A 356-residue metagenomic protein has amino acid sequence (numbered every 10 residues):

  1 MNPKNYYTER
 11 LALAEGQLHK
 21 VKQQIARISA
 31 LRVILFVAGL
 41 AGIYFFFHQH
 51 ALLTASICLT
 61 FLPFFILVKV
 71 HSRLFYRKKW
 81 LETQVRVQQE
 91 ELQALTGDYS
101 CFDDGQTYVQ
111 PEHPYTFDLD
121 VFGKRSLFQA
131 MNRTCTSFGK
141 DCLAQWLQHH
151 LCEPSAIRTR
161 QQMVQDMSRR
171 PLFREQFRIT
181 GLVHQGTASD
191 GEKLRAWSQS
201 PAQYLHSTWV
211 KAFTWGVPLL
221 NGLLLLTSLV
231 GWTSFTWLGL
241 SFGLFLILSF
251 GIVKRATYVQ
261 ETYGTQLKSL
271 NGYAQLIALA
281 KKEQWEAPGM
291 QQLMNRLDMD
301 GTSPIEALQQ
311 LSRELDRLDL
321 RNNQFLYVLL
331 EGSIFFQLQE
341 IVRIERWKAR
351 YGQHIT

Functional and structural regions predicted by a protein language model:
M1-T356: Alpha-helical coupling/stalk and coiled-coil linker elements that connect catalytic or binding modules and transmit
